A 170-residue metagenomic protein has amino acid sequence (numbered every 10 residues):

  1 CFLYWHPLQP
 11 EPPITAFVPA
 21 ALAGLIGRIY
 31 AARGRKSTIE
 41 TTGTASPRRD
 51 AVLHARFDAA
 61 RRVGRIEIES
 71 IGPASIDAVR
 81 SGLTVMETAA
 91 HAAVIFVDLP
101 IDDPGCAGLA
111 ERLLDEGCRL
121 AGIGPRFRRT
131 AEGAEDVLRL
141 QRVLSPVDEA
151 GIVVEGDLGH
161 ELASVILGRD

Functional and structural regions predicted by a protein language model:
C1-D77, T84-D103, A107, L114-R119 (+1 more regions): Terminal substrate-recognition subdomain of acyl/acetyltransferases
